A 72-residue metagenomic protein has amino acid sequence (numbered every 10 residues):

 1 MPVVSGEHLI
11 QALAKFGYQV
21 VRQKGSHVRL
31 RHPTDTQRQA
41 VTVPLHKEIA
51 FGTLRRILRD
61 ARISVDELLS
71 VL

Functional and structural regions predicted by a protein language model:
M1-K24, H32-D35: N-terminal first-folded block
V3-V4, V20-V21, V28, V41-V43 (+2 more regions): Extended aliphatic helical segments
A12-A14, V20, V28, L58-D60 (+1 more regions): Generic alpha-helical hydrophobic packing signal
R22-G52, R56: A short, structured beta-strand/loop element
K47-L72: C-terminal structural segments of small proteins and small subunits
